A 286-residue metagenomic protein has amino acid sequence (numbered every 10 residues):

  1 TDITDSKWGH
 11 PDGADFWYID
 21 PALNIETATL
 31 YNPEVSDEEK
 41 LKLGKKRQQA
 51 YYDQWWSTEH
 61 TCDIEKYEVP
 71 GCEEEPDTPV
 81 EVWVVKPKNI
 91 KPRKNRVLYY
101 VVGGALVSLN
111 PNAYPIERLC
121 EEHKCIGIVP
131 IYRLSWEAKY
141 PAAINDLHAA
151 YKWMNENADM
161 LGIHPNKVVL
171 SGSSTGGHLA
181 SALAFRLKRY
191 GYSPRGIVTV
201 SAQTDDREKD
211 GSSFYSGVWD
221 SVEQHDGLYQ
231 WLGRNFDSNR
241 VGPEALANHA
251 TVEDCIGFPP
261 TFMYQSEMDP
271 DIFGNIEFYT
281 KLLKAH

Functional and structural regions predicted by a protein language model:
T1-H10: N-terminal membrane-anchoring alpha-helices
G9-I19, L23-V35, E65-H286: Alpha/beta-hydrolase superfamily serine-hydrolase fold, recognizing
E34-K45: Catalytic-loop region of hydrolases
K45-E68: A domain-start/cap signature at the N-terminus of enzymes
